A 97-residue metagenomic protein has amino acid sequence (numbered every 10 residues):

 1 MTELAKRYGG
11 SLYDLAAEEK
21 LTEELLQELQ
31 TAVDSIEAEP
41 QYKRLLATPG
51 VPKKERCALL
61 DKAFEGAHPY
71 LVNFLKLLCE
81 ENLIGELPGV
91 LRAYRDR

Functional and structural regions predicted by a protein language model:
M1-R97: Elongated, mostly alpha-helical coiled-coil "stalk/stator" tethers of large membrane protein machines
